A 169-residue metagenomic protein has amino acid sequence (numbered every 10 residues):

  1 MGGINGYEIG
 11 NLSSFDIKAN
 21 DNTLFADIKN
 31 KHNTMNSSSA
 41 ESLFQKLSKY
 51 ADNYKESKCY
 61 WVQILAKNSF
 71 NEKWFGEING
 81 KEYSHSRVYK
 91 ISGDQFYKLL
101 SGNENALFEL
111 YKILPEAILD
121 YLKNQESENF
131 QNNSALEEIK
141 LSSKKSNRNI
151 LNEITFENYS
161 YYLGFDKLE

Functional and structural regions predicted by a protein language model:
M1-N11: Acidic-basic catalytic patches of nuclease active cores, encompassing PD-(D/E)XK and other metal-cofactor nuclease
I4-N5, I17-A19, Y50-Y54: Alpha-helix C-terminal capping segments
N11-N20, Q63: Short, surface-exposed recognition loops or helix-turn segments adjacent to catalytic cores
S13, N22-L24, K55-K58: Generic structural motif recognizing short loop/turn segments at the entrances and edges of beta-strands
I17-M35: Conserved catalytic cores of phosphodiester-cleaving nucleases, focusing on short active-site segments
K31-G93: Catalytic cores of nucleic-acid endonucleases
G76-E169: Charged, structured surface patches that assemble and position nucleic-acid processing machinery
